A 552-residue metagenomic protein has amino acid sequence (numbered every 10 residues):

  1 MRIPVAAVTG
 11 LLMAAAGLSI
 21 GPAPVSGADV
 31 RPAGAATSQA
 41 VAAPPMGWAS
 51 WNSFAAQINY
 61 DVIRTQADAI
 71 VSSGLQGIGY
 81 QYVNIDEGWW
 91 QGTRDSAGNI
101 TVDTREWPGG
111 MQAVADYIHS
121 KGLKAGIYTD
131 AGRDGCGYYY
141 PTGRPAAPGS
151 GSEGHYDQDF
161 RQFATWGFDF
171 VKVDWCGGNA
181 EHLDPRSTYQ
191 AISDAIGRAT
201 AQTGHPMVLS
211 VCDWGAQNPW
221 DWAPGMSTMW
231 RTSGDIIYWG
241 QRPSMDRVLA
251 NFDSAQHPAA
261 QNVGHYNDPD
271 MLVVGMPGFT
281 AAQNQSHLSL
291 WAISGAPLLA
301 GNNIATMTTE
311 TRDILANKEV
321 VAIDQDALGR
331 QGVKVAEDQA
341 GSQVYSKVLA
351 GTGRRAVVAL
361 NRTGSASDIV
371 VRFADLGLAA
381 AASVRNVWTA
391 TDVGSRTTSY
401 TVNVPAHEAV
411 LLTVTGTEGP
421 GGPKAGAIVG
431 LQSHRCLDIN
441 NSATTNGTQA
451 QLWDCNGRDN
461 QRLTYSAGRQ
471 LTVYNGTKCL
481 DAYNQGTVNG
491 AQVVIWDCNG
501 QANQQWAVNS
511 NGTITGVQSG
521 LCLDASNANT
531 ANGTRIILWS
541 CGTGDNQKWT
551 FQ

Functional and structural regions predicted by a protein language model:
M1-V30: Secretory targeting and sorting signals
V30-R64, A69-S72, I196-G197, M207 (+1 more regions): N-terminal module-boundary/linker segments of secreted carbohydrate-active enzymes
A40, P44-S50, G79-D86, K124-T129 (+8 more regions): Structural recognition of the beta-strand scaffold that forms the well-ordered cores of secreted hydrolase catalytic
Q66, I70-E181: Aromatic-lined carbohydrate-binding/catalytic grooves of carbohydrate-active enzymes
H155-Q158, P206-N303: Glycan-recognition surfaces
W291-S294, L299-G301, D338-L378: Carbohydrate-binding surface patches
S395-P420: C-terminal beta-strand-rich structural cap/linker in extracellular carbohydrate-active enzymes
E418-T444, D459-V488, Q504-T530, K548-Q552: Extracellular glycan-recognition/adhesion modules and their associated mucin-like linkers
